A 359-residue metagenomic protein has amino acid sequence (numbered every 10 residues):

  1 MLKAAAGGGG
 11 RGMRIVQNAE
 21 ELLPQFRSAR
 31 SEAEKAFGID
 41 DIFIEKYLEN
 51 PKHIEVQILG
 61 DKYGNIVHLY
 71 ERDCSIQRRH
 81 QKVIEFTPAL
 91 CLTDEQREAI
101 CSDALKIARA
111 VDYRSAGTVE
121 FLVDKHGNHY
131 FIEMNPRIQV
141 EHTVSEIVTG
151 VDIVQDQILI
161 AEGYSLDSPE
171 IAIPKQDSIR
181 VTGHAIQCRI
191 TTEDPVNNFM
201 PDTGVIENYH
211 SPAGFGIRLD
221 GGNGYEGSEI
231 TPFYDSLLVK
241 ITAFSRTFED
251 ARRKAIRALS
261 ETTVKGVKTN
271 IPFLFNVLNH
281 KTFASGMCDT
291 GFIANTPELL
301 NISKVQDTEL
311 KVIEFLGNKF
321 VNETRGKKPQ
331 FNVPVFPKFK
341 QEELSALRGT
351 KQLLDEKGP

Functional and structural regions predicted by a protein language model:
M1-D40, K62-N65, D73, F86 (+3 more regions): Active-site nucleotide/adenylate-binding loops and adjacent lid/helix of ATP-dependent enzymes
A4-A5, R14, E45-L48, I58-L59 (+4 more regions): Replace "in large, NTP-powered and nucleic-acid-processing enzymes" with "in large, NTP-powered factors and other
A4-A6, Q17, I58-G60, E71 (+5 more regions): Flexible glycine-/small-residue-rich
A5, Y70-I84, V181, S228-Y234: Flexible hinge/switch segments at interdomain interfaces of large molecular machines
E20, R27-S28, G60-C91, P136-G163 (+1 more regions): Extended active-site and interfacial segments that coordinate phosphate-rich ligands in large catalytic machineries
E32-D41, Y47-E85, C101-F131, N135-H142 (+1 more regions): Phosphate-binding core of ATP-grasp and ATP-grasp-like enzymes
A104, T143-P359: Catalytic cores of soluble metabolic enzymes centered on carboxylation/carboxyl-transfer
